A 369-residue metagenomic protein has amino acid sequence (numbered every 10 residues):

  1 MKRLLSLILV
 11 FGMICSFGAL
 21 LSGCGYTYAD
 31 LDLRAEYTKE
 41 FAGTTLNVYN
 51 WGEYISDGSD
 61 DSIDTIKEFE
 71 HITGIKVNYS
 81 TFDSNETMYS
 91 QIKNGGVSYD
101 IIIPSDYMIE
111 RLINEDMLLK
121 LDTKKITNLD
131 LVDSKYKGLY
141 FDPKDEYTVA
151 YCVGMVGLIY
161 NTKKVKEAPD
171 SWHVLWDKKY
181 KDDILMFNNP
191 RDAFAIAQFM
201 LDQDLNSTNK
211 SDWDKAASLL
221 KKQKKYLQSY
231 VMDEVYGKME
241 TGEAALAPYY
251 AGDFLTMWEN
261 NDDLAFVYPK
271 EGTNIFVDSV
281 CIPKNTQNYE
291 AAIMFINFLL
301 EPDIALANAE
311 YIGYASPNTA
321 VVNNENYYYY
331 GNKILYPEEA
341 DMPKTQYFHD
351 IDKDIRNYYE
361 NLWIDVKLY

Functional and structural regions predicted by a protein language model:
M1-L9: Positively charged n-region of N-terminal signal peptides that target proteins for export
L20-G23: C-terminal motif of bacterial Sec signal peptides marking the signal peptidase cleavage site
G25-R111, G237: Early extracytoplasmic/lumenal segment of secretory-pathway proteins
N47-S62, V97-E243: Extracytoplasmic ligand-binding site segments that recognize negatively charged/polar headgroups
I109-R111, E240, L246-D263: A ligand-binding cleft/hinge motif common to bilobed small-molecule-binding domains
G154, W213-K222, Q228, N260-K284: Periplasmic-binding protein-like
P283-P343: Mature extracytoplasmic/periplasmic domains
E339-Y369: Conserved C-terminal helix/tail region of periplasmic/extracytoplasmic solute-binding proteins
